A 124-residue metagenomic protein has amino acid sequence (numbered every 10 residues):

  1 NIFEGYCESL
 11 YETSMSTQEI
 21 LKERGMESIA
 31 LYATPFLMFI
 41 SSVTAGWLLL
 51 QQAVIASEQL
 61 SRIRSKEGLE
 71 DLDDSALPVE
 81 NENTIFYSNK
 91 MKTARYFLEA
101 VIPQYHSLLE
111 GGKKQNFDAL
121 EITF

Functional and structural regions predicted by a protein language model:
N1-F124: C-terminal amphipathic alpha-helical interaction region
